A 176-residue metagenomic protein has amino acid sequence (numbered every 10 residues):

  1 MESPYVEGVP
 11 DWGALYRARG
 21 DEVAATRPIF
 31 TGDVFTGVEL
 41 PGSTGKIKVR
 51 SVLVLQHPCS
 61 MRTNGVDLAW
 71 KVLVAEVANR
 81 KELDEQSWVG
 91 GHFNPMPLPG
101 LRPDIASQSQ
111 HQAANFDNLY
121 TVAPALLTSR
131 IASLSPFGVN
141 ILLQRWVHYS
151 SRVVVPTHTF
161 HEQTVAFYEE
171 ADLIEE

Functional and structural regions predicted by a protein language model:
M1-R19, T44-I47, K81-E176: C-terminal terminal-subdomain/extension
A24-T44, S51: Short coil-to-beta transition motif at edge beta-strands of beta-rich domains
G32-F35, V54, V72-V77, L98 (+2 more regions): Generic structural hydrophobic/aromatic packing signal, biased to beta-strands
G45-V49, L53-P95: Compact nucleic-acid interaction/catalytic patches
